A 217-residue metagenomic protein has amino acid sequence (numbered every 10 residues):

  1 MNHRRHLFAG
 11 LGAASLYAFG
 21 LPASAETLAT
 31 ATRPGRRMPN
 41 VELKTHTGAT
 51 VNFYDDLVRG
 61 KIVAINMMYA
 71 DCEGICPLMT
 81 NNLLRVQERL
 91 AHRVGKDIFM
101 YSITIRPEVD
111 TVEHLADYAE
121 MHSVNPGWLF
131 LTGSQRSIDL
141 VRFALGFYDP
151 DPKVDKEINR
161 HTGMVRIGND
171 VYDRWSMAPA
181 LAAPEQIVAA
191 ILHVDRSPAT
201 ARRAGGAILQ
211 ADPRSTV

Functional and structural regions predicted by a protein language model:
H6-S24: N-terminal export signals
E26-A31: Cleaved targeting-peptide boundary
E42-I62: A short beta-strand-turn-helix
L57-I75: Short active-site neighborhood of thiol/selenol oxidoreductases, capturing the structured segment around
T80-M100: Conserved helix-turn-beta segment immediately C-terminal to the redox Cys motif in thioredoxin-like folds
D97-V109, G127-R136: Thiol-based oxidoreductase modules, predominantly thioredoxin-like and allied folds used for disulfide exchange
D117-T162: Short, internal strand/loop/helix patches that form the active-site neighborhood or redox-interaction surface
D155-V217: Thiol-/selenol-based redox modules, centered on thioredoxin-like and closely related oxidoreductase domains
